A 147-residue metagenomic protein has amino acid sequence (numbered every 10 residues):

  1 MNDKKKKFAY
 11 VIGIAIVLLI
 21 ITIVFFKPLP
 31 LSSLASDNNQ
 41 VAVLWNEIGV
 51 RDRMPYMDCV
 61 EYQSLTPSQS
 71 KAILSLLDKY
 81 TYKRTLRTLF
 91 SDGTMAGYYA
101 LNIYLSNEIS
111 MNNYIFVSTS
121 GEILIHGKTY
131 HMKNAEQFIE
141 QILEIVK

Functional and structural regions predicted by a protein language model:
N2-K147: Function-determining sites in protein domains
